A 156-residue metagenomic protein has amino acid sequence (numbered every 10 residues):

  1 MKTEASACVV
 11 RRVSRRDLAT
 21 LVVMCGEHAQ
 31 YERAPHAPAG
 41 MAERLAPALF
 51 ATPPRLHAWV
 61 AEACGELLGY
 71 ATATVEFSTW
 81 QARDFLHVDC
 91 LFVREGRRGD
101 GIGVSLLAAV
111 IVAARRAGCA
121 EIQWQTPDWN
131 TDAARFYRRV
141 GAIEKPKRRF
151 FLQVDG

Functional and structural regions predicted by a protein language model:
V9-V23: A short beta-loop-alpha structural element at the N-terminal edge of CoA-dependent acyl/N-acetyltransferase catalytic
V22-P47: Conserved GNAT-fold acetyl-CoA-binding loop/helix
A48-V60, H87: A short helix-loop-beta-strand connector motif used in the catalytic cores of GNAT acetyltransferases and, in some
V60, E66-V75, H87, F92: Conserved beta-strand in the GNAT
V93, G99-V112, R139: Conserved acetyl-CoA-binding loop-helix of GNAT-fold acetyltransferases
R98, Q123-A133, F151-D155: Conserved beta-strand-loop-alpha-helix junction that forms the acyl-donor binding cleft
I111, C119, R138-K147: Conserved acetyl-CoA-binding loop of GNAT-fold acetyltransferases
A114-Q125: Conserved GNAT acetyl-CoA-binding A-motif
